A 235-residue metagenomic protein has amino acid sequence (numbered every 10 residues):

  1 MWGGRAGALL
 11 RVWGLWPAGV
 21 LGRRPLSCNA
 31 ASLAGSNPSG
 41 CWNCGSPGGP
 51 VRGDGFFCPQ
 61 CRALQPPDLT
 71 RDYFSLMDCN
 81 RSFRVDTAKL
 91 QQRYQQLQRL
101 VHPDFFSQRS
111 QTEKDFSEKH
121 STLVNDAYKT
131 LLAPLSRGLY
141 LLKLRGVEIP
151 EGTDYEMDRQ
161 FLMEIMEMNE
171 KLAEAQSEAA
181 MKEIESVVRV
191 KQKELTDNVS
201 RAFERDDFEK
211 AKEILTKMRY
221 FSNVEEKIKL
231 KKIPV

Functional and structural regions predicted by a protein language model:
W2-V235: C-terminal accessory/regulatory regions appended to core domains
